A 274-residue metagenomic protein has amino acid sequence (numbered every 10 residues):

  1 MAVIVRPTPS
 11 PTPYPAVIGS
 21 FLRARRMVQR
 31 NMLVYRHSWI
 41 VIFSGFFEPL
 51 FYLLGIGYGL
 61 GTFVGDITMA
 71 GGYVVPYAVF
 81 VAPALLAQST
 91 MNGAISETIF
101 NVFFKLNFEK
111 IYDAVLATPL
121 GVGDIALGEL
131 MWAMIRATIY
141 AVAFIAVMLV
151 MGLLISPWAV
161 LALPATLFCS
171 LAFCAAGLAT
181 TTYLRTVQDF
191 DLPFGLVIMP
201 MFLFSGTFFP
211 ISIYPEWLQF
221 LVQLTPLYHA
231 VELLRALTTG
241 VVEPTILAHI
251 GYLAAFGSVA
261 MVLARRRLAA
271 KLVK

Functional and structural regions predicted by a protein language model:
A2-T8, F63, T238-V241, G251-K274: Junction motif at the cytosolic side of a transmembrane helix
I4-V28, W217-Y228: Short, membrane-interfacial amphipathic segments enriched in basic
P11-Y14, I40-V41, L53, F80-A84 (+5 more regions): Short alpha-helical transmembrane interface motifs in multi-pass membrane proteins
Q29-E48, L247, V273-K274: Membrane-interface helix starts
V34, F202-V259: Membrane-interfacial helix-loop-helix junctions in multi-pass membrane proteins
F43-S44, T186-S205: Pore- or pathway-lining transmembrane helices of multi-pass membrane proteins that form conduits for solutes/ions
F51-I56, P76-V150, G177, L196 (+1 more regions): Hydrophobic alpha-helical transmembrane segments of multi-pass membrane transport proteins
V122-F194, V241-R265: Alpha-helical transmembrane segments and their short interhelical loops
